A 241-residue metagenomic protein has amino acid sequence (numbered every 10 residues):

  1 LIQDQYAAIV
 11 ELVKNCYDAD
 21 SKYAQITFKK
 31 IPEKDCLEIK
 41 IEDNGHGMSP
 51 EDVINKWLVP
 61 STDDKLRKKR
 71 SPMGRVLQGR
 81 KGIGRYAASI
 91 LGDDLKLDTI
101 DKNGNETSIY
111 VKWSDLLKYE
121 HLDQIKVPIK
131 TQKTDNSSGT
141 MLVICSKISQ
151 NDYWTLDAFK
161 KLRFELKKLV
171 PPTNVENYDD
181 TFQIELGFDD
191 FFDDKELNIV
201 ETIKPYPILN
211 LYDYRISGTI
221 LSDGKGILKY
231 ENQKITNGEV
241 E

Functional and structural regions predicted by a protein language model:
L1-I148, D152-Y153: GHKL (Bergerat-fold) ATPase N-terminal catalytic module, capturing the glycine-rich phosphate-binding loop and acidic
S137-E241: Glycine/threonine-rich ATP-lid/beta-loop region of ATP-binding domains
